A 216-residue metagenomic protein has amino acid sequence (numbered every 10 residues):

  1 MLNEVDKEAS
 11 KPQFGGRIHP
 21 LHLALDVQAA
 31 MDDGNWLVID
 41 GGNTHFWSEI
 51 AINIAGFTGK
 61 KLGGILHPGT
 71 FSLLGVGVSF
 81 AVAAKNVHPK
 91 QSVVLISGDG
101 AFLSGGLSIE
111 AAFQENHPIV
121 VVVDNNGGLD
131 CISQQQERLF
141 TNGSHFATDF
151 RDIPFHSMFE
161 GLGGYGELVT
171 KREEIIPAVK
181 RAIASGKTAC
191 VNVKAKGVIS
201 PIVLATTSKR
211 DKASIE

Functional and structural regions predicted by a protein language model:
M1-S79, A84: Active-site diphosphate/adenylate-binding microenvironment
F46-E216: Thiamine diphosphate
